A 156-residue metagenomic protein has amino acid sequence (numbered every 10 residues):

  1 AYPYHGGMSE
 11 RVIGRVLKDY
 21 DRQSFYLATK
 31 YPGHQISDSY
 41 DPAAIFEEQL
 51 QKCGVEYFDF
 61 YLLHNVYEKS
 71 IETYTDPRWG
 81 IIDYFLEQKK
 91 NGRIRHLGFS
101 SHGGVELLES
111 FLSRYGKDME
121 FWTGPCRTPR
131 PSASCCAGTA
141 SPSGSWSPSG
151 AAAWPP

Functional and structural regions predicted by a protein language model:
A1, I13, L27, Q49 (+3 more regions): Conserved, mostly hydrophobic/aromatic
A1-F25, E56, Y84, K90: N-terminal binding-site loop/beta-alpha segment at the start of enzyme catalytic domains that lines or forms
S9, P42, F46, R78-I81 (+1 more regions): Aromatic/hydrophobic pocket-lining residues that form the small-molecule binding cavity in soluble enzyme cores
G14-K18, P42-C53, P131-A137: Short amphipathic alpha-helices and their capping/turn segments at secondary-structure boundaries
Q23-Q35, Y61-H64: A short, structured active-site edge motif that brings together acidic residues
D38-G54, G103-R114: Short, acidic/polar
L50-T73: Active-site groove signature of glycoside hydrolases
V66-P156: Beta/alpha (TIM)-barrel catalytic core signal, keyed to glycine-rich beta->alpha loops juxtaposed to Asp/Glu that bind
